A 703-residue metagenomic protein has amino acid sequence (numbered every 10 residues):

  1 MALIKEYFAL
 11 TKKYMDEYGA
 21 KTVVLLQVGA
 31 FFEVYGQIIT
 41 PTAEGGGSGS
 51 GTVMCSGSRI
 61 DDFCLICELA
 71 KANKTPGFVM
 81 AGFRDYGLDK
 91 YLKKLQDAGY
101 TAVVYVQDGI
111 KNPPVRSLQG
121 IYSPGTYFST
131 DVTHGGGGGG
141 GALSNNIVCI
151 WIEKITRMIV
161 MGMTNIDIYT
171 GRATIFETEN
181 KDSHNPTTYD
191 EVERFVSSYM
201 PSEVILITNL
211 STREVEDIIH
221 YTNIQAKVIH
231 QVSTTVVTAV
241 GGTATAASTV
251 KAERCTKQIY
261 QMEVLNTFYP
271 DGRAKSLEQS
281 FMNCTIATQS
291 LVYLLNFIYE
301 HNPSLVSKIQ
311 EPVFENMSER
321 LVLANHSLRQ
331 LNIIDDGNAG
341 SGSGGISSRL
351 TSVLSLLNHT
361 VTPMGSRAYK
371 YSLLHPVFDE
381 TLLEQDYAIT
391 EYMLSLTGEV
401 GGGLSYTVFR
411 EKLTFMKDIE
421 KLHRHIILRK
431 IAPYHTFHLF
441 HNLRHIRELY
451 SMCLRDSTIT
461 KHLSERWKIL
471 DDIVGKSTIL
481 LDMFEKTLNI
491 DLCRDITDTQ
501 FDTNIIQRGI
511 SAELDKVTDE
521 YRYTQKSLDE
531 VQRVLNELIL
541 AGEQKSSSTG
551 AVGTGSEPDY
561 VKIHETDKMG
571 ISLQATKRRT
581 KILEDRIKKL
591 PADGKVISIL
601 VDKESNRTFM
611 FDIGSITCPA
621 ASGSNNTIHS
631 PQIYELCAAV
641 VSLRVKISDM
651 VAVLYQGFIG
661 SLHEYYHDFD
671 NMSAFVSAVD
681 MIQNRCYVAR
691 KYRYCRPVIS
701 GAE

Functional and structural regions predicted by a protein language model:
M1-Y369, T381-E399, D418-R424, L428 (+1 more regions): Basic, polar low-complexity surface loops/patches
A2, A674-E703: Conserved NTPase motor "head" modules and their coupling/switch loops across ABC/AAA+ ATPases, GTPases, and GHKL ATPases
F31-F32, G36-A72, V160-G162, R172-A173 (+8 more regions): A conserved P-loop NTPase coupling/switch region
Q96, Y299, D529, N536 (+4 more regions): Signal for well-folded cores of large energy- and translation-related assemblies
S129-H134, Q532-I539, N684-C695: Active-site phosphate-binding and catalytic loops of NTP-dependent enzymes
T360, S366-R410, I479-V517: Alpha-helical cores of eukaryotic small-GTPase signaling modules
I419, I510-E520, T524-S527, V531 (+3 more regions): Long, non-membrane, amphipathic alpha-helices that form coiled-coils
